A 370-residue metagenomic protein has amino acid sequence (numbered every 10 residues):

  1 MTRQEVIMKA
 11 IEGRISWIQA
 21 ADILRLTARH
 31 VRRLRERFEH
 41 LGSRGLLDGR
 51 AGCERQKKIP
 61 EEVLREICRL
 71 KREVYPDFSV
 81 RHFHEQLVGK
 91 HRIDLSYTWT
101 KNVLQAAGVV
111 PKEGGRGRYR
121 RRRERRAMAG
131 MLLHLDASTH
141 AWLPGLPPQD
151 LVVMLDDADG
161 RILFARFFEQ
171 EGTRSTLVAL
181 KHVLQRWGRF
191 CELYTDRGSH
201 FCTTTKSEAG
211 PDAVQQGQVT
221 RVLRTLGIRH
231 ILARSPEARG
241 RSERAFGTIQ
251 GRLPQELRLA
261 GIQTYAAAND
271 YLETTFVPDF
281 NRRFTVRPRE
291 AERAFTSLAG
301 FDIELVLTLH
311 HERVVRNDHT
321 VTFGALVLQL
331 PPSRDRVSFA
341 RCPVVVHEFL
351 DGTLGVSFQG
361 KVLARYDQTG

Functional and structural regions predicted by a protein language model:
M1-I15, L64-V74: Short, amphipathic alpha-helical "recognition" segments used to contact nucleic acids or chromatin
V6, A20, V31-L34, G42 (+13 more regions): Mobile genetic element proteins and their domesticated derivatives, centered on retroelements and DNA transposons
W17-L24, F83, L87: Short alpha-helical "recognition helix" segments of helix-turn-helix
G42-A141, T205, G210, V214 (+1 more regions): Basic, flexible linker segments flanking DNA-binding modules in nucleic acid-interacting mobile-element proteins
E62, I93, Q105-I162, E169-H182 (+3 more regions): Mobile-element integrase/transposase regions, centering on the N-terminal DNA-binding/Zn-coordinating module
L184-D212, A233-P236, R293: Acidic/histidine-rich, metal-coordinating catalytic segments
D212, Q218-E290, A294-V306, V345: Charged alpha-helix within mobile-element recombinases
T275-G370: C-terminal, beta-rich DNA-binding module of retroviral/retroelements integrases
